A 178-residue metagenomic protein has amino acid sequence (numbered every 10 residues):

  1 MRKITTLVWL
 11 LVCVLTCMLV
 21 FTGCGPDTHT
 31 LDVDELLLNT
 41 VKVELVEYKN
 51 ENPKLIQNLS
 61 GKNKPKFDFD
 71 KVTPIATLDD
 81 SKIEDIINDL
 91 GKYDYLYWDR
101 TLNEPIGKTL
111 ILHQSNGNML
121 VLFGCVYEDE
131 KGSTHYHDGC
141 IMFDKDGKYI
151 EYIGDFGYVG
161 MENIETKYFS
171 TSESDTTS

Functional and structural regions predicted by a protein language model:
M1-L11: Bacterial N-terminal signal peptides that target proteins for export
V12-T16: Hydrophobic membrane-insertion alpha-helices, especially the h-region of bacterial N-terminal signal peptides
M18-F21: Bacterial Sec-type N-terminal signal peptides, specifically the leucine/valine-rich hydrophobic h-region
C24-S178: Function-determining sites in protein domains
